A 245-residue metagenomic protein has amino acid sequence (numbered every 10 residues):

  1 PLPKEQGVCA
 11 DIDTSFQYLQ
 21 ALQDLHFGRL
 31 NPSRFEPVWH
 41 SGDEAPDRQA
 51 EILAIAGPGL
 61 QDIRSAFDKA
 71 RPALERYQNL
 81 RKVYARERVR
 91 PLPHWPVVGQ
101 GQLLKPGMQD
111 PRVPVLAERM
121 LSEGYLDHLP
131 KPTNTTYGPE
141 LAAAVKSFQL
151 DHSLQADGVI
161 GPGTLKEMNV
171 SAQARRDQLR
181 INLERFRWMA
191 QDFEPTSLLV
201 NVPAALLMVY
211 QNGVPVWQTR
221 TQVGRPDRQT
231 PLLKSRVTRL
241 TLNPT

Functional and structural regions predicted by a protein language model:
P1-K234, T238-T245: Auxiliary tRNA-acceptor-end handling modules of aminoacyl-tRNA synthetases
